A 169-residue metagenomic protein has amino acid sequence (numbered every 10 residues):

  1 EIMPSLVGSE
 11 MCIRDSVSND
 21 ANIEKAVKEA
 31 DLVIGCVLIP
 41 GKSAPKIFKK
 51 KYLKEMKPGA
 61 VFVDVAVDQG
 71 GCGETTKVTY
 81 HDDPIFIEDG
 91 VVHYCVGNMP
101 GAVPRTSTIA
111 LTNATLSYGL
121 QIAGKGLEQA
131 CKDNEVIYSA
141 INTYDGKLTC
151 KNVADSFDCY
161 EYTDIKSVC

Functional and structural regions predicted by a protein language model:
E1-G8, I13: Single conserved hydrophobic/aromatic residue that forms the stacking wall/gate of nucleotide- or nucleobase-binding
E1-I2, S43, N98: Short, flexible active-site loop motifs that bind/organize anionic cofactors or intermediates
E10, R14-G90: Rossmann-like adenosine-cofactor binding region
V67, G71-C169: Adenosine-phosphate binding glycine-rich loop
